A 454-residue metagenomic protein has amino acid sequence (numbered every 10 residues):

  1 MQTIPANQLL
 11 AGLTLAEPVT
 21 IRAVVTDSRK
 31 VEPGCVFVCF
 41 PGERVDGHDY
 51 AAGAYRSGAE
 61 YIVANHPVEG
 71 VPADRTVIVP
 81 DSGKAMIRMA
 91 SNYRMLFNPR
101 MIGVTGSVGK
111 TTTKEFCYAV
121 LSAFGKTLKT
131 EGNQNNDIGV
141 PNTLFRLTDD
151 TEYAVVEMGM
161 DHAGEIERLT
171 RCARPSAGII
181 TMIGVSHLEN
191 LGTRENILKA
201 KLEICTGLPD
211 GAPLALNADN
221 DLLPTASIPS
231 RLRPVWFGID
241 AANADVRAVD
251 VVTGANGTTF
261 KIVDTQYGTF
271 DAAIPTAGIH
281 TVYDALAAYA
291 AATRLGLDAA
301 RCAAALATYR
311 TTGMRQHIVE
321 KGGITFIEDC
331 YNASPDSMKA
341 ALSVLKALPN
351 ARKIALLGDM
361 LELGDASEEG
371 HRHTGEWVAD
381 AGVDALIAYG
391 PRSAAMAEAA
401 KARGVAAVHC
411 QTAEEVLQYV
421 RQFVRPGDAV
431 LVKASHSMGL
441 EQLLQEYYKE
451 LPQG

Functional and structural regions predicted by a protein language model:
M1-R88, L348, E376, A381-P391: N-terminal leader/targeting and accessory segments in enzymes
P5, A85-A218, P224-S230, Q422 (+1 more regions): Phosphate-binding loop of NTP-binding sites
C35, A54, M89, V104 (+13 more regions): Residue-level signal for inorganic ion chemistry
G42-V45, T311-T312, C330-V405, G454: Active-site beta-alpha connecting loops in nucleotide-dependent enzymes
A64, V68-A73, I179-F326, N350-A351 (+2 more regions): Acidic, Mg2+-coordinating active-site environments of NTP-dependent enzymes
V77-D81, A407-V416: Short acidic-hydrophobic, aromatic-tinged amphipathic segments that line or gate anion-handling sites
V104, G313-R315, S437-L443, G454: ATP-dependent carboxylate/acyl-activation modules
